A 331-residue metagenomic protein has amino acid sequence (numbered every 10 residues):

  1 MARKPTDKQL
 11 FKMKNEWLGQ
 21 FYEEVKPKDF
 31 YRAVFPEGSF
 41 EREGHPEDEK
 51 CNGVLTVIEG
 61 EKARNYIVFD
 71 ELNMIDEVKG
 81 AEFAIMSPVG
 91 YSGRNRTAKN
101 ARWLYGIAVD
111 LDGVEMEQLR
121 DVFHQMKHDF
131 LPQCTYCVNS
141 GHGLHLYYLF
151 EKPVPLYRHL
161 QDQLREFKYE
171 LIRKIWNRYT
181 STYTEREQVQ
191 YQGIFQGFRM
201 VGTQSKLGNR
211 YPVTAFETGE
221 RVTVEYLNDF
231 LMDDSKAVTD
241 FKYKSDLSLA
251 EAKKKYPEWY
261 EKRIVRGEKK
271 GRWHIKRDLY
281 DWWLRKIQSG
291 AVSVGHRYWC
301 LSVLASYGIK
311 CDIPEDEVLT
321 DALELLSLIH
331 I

Functional and structural regions predicted by a protein language model:
M1-G106: DNA replication initiation on ssDNA origins
L72-V78, F123-F130, F167-T180, G308 (+1 more regions): Hydrophobic, Leu/Ile/Phe/Ala-enriched alpha-helical segments that form helix-helix packing faces
S92-K99, F123-G141, T184-Q190: Catalytic micro-motifs at enzyme active sites that drive phosphoryl/nucleotidyl and oxygen chemistry
V109, C134-Q163, Q190-K206, R210: Histidine-centered divalent-metal-coordination microenvironment in nucleic-acid enzymes
D110-E117: Short, surface-exposed ligand-recognition loops at beta-strand->loop->(often short) alpha-helix junctions that present
L119-H128, F150-S181, G208-Y226: Helical (often loop-to-helix) elements that flank the catalytic cores of nucleotide-handling enzymes
K152-V154, D234-I329: Modules that initiate DNA replication and primer synthesis
Y179-I264: Catalytic "initiation/cleavage/transfer" segments centered on a nucleophilic residue and adjacent nucleic-acid-engaging
